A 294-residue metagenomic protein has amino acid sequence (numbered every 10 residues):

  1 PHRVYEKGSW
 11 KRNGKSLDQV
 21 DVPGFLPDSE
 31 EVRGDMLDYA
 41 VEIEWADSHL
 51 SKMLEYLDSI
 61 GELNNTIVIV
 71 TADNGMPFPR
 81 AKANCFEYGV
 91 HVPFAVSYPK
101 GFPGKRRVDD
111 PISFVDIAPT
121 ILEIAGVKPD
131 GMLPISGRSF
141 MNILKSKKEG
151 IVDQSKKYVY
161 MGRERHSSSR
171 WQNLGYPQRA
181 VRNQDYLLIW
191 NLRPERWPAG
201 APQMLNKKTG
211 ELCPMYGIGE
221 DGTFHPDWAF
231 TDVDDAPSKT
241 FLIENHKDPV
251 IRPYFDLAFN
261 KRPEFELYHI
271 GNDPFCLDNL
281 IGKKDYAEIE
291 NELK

Functional and structural regions predicted by a protein language model:
P1-S139, A180, L187-W190, E195-F265 (+2 more regions): Active-site-proximal cap/lid insertion segments
R138-Y176, Y186-L187: Polar, glycine-rich mid-to-C-terminal structural blocks that act as macromolecule-binding/assembly scaffolds
L280-G282: Short active-site loop/helix that positions an aromatic residue
